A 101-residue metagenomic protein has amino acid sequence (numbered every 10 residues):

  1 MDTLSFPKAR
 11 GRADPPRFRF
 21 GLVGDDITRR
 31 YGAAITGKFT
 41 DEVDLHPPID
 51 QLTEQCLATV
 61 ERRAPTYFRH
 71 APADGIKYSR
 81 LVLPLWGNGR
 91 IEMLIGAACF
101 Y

Functional and structural regions predicted by a protein language model:
M1-Y101: Sensory/regulatory domains in signal-transduction proteins
